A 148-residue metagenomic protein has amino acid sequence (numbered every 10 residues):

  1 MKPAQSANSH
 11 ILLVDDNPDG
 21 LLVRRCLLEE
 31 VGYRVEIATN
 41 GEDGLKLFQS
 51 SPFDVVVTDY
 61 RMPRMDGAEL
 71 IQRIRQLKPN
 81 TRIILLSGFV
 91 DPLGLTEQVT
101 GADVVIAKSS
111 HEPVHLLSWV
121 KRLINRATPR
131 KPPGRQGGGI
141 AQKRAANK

Functional and structural regions predicted by a protein language model:
M1-H10, V114-K148: Non-catalytic signal-transmission and effector/linker regions of two-component phosphorelay proteins
P18-E36: Two-component/phosphorelay signaling modules centered on CheY-like receiver
T39-D43, D66-E69: Acidic catalytic/metal-coordinating carboxylates
K46, A68-P79: Short amphipathic alpha-helix used as the core "switch/output" element in two-component signaling
S51-V57: Active-site beta3 strand of CheY-like receiver
D59, S87: Active-site residues of response regulator receiver
M62: Receiver (REC) domain active-site loop signature in two-component systems and cognate sites in sensor histidine kinases
